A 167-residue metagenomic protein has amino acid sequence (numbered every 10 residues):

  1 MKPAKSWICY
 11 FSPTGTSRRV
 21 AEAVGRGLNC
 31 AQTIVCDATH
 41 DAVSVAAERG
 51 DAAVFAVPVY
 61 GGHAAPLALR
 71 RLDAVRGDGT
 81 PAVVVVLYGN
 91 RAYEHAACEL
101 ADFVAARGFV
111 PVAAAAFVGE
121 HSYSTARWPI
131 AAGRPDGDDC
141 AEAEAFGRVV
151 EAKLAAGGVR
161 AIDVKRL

Functional and structural regions predicted by a protein language model:
M1-I8, S12-V20, G25-T39, V43-L167: FMN-binding flavodoxin-like domain, especially the glycine-rich phosphate-binding loop
